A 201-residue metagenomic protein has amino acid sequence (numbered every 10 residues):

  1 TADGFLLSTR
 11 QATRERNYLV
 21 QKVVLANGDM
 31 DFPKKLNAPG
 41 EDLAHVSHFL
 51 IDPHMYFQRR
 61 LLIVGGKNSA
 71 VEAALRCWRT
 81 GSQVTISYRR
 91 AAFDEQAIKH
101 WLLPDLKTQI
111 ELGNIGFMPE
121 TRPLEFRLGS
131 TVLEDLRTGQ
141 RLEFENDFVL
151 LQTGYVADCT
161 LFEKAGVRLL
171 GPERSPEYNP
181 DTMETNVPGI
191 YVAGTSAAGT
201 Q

Functional and structural regions predicted by a protein language model:
T1-T9, R14-Y18, R79-E173: A Rossmann-like FAD-binding core segment of flavoenzymes
F5, R16, D31-F32, N37-F49: Extreme N-terminal leader/targeting segments of oxidoreductases
V23, E145-L150, I190-Y191: AMP-binding/adenylate-forming core of the ANL superfamily
L25, F117-P119, V192: A structural signal for the hydrophobic beta-strands that form the central parallel beta-sheet of Rossmann-like
L25-A26, I63, L151-Q152: Redox-cofactor binding/interface segments in oxidoreductases and associated redox assembly factors
L25-E41, Y155-G166: Flavin (primarily FAD) binding-site architecture
F49-D94, T160-F162, D181-Q201: Rossmann-like dinucleotide/flavin-binding elements
R174, N179-D181: Conserved blade-ending motifs and adjacent loop-strand segments that build the rim/top face of beta-propeller domains
